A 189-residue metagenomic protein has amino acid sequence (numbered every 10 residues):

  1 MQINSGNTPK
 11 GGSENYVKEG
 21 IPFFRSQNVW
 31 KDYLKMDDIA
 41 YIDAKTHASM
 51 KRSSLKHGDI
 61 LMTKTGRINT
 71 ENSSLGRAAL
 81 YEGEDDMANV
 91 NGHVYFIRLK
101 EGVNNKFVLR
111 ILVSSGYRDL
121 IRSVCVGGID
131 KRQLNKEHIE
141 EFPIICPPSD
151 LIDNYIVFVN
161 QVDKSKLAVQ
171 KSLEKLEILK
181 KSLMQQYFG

Functional and structural regions predicted by a protein language model:
M1-D32, K45-K51, T65-N69: Low-complexity, Lys/Gly-biased intrinsically disordered segments
M1-T8, E141, I145-G189: Non-catalytic DNA-recognition/assembly elements of restriction-modification systems
R25, K51-V113, N135: A short beta-sheet element
Y33-M36, N72: Cytochrome P450 core scaffold surrounding the K-helix E-X-X-R motif and the conserved "meander" helix-loop region
Y41: Beta-strand/loop nucleic-acid-binding surfaces
D86-Y95, V103, I121-D153: A short glycine-rich beta-alpha junction/loop motif
